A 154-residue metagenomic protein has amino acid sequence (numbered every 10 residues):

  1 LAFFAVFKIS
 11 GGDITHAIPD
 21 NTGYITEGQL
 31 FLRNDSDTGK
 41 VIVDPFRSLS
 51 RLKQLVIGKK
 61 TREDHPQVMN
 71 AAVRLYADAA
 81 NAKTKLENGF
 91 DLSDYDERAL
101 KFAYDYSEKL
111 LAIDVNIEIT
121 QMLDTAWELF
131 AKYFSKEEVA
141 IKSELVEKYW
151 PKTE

Functional and structural regions predicted by a protein language model:
L1-E154: P-loop NTPase catalytic core
